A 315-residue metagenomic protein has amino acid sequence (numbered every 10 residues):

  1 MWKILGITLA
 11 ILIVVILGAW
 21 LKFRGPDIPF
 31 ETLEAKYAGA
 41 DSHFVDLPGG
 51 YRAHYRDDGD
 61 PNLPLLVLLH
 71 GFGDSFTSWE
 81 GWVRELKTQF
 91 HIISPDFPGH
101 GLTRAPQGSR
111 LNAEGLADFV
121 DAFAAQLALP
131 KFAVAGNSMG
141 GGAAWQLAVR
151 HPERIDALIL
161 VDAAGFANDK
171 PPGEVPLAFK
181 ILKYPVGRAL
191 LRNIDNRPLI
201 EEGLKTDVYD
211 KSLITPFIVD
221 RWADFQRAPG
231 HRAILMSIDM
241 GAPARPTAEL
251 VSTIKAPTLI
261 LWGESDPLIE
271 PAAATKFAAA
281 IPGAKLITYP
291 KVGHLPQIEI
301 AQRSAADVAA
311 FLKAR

Functional and structural regions predicted by a protein language model:
M1-P64, Q89-F90, P130, K313-R315: Alpha/beta-hydrolase fold catalytic core
G25, L33, P171-V175, L191-S252: Conserved alpha/beta-hydrolase catalytic His-Asp/Glu region
P48-Y51, R56-D58, S94-A135: Active-site loop/oxyanion-hole signature of alpha/beta-hydrolase fold enzymes
D58-L102: Conserved HGGG/HGGXW glycine-rich cap/lid loop of the alpha/beta-hydrolase fold
V149, I159-R188: Flexible "cap/lid" loop of the alpha/beta hydrolase fold
I254, I260-W262: Short beta-strand/loop motif that positions the catalytic acidic residue of the alpha/beta-hydrolase fold
S265-I269: Acidic catalytic loop of the alpha/beta-hydrolase fold
A284-R315: Catalytic active-site module of serine/aspartate enzymes centered on a nucleophile-bearing elbow/loop
